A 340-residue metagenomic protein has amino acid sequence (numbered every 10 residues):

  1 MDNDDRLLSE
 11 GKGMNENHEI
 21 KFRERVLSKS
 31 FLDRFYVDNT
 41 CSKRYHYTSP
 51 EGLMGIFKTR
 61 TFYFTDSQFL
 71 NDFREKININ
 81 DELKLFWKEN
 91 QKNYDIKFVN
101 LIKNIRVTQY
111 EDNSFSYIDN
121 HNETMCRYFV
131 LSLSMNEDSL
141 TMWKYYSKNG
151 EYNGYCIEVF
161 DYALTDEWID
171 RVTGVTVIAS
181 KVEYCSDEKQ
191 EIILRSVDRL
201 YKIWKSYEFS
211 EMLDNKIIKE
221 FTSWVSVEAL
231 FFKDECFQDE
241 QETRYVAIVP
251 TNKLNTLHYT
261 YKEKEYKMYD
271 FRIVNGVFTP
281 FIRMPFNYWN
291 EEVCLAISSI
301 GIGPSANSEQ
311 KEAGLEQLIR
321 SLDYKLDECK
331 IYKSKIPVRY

Functional and structural regions predicted by a protein language model:
D2-Y340: Partner-binding and oligomerization surfaces adjacent to conserved cores of proteins that assemble macromolecular
